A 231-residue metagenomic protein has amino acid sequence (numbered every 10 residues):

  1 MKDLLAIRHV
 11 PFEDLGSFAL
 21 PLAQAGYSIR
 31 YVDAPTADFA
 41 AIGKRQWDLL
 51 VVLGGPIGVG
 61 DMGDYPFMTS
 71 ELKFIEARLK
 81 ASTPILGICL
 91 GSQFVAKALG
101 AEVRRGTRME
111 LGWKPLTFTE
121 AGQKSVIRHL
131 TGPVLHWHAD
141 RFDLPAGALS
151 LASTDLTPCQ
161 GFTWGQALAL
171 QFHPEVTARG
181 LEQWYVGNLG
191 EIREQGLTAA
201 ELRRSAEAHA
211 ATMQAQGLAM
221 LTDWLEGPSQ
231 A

Functional and structural regions predicted by a protein language model:
M1-L5: Extreme N-terminal starter segment of soluble prokaryotic enzymes
I7-H9, A34, L90: Cofactor-binding loop segments of dinucleotide-utilizing enzymes, especially the Rossmann-like FAD- and NAD(P)+-binding
I7-V10, V52-P56, A139, F172: Glycine-rich His-Gly loop
E13-S17: Short N-terminal binding/cap micro-motifs at the start of the first secondary-structure element
L20-L86: Flexible gly/pro-rich beta->alpha loop and the following alpha-helix that scaffold active-site loops
R78-E102: Catalytic nucleophile loop
L99-G180: Pocket-forming structural segment of enzyme catalytic cores
V176-A231: Acyltransferase
